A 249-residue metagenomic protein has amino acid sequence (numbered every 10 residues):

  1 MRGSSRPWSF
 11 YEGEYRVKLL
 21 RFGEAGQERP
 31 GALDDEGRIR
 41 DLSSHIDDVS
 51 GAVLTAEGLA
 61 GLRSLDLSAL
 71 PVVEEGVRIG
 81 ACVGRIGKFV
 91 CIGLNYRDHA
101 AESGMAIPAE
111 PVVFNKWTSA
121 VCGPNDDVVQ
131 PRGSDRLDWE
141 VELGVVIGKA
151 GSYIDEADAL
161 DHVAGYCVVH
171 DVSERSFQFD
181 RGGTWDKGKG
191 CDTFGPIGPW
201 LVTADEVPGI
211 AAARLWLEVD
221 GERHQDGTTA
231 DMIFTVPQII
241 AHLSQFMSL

Functional and structural regions predicted by a protein language model:
S9-P111, P208, W216, R223: N-terminal non-catalytic cap/leader segment that marks the start of a structured domain
R21, A25-G26, R63, L70-R78 (+4 more regions): Catalytic-pocket segment enriched in acidic/His residues
P30, E142-V146, C167, W216: Residues embedded in well-ordered beta-strands
I107-P124, W139: Structural signature of FAD isoalloxazine-binding scaffolds in flavoprotein oxidoreductases
F114, G144-K149: Short, conserved beta-strand element in jelly-roll/cupin
G123-G144: A structural-propensity feature for long, helix-poor, extended segments
S152-C167: N-terminal accessory regions of nucleic-acid-interacting proteins
